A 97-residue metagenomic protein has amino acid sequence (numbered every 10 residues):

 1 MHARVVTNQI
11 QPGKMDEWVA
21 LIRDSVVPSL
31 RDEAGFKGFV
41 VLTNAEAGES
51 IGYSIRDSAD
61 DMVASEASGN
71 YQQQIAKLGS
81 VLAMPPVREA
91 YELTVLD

Functional and structural regions predicted by a protein language model:
H2, T7-Q11, K37-A47, Q73-D97: Glycine-rich beta-strand-turn "strand-cap" elements at beta-sheet edges
Q9-I22: Short, surface-exposed ligand-recognition loops at beta-strand->loop->(often short) alpha-helix junctions that present
K14-D16, D60-M62, L96: Residue-level signal for secondary-structure boundary sites
K14-E17, V27-S29, F39-V41: Intrinsically disordered, low-complexity segments enriched in polar/charged residues with Gly/Pro, especially when
E17, E33, E46-E49, E66 (+1 more regions): Glutamate identity and glutamate-enriched acidic tracts
D24-S25, L30-K37, I55-E89: An amphipathic, aromatic/His-enriched active-site/gating alpha helix that lines ligand/cofactor pockets
